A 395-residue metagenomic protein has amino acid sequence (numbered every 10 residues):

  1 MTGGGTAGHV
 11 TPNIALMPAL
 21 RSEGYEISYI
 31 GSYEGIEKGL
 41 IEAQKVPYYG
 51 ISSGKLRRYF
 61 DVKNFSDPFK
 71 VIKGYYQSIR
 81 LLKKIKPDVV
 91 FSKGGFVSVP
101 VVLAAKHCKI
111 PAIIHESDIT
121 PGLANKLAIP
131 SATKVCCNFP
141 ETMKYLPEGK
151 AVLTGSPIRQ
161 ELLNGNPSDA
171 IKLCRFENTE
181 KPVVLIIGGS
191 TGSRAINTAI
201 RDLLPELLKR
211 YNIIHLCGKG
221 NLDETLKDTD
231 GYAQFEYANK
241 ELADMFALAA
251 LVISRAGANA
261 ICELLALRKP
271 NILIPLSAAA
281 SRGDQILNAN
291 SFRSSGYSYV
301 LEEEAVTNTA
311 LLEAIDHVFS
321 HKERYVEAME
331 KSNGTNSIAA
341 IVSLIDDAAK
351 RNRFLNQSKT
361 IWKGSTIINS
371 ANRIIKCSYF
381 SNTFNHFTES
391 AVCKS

Functional and structural regions predicted by a protein language model:
M1-T2, R21-K70, E302-E304: Conserved nucleotide-sugar phosphate-binding/catalytic loop shared by glycosyltransferases and other
E26, P47, K106-S168: Active-site-proximal region of nucleotide-activated glycan assembly enzymes, centered on histidine/acidic-rich loops
G35, G39-Q44, P167-V252, I286-N290 (+3 more regions): Donor-nucleotide binding loops and adjacent catalytic segments primarily of GT-B fold Leloir glycosyltransferases
F60-V89, H107: An amphipathic, basic-hydrophobic alpha-helix
P87-V89, F235, A247-C262, K269-P270: Acidic donor-binding loop of glycosyltransferase active sites
Y299-E323: C-terminal "capping" alpha-helix adjacent to the active site of nucleotide-linked donor transferases in cell-envelope
E323-T335: A short, well-ordered alpha-helix in the C-terminal region of glycosyltransferases
G334-I374: C-terminal alpha-helical cap of glycosyltransferases
